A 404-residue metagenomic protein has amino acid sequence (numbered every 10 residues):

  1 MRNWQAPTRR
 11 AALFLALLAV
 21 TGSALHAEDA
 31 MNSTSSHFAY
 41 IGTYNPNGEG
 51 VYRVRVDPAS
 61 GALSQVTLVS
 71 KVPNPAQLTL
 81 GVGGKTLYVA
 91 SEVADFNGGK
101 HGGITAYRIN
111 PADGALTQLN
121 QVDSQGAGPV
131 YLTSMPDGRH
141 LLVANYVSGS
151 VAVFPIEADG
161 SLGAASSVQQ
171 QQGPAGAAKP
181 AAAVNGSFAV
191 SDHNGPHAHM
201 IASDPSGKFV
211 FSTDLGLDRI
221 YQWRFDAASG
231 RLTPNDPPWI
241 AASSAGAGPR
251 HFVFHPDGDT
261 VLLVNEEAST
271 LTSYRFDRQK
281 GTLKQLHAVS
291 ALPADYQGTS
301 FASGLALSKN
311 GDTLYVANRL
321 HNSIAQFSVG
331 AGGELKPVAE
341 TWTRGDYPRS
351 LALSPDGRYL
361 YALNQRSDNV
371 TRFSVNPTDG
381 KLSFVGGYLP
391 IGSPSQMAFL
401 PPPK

Functional and structural regions predicted by a protein language model:
M31-V56: An edge-strand/N-cap motif at the start of beta-rich repeat modules
S33-T34, V72-G83, Q125-H140, Q172-G207 (+4 more regions): Beta-rich, blade/repeat-based domains predominating in secreted/periplasmic proteins but also intracellular
N45-G48, E92-G98, V147-S150, L217-R219 (+3 more regions): Short glycine/acidic-enriched loop and turn motifs that connect beta-strands
V54-G61, Y107-G114, V153-A164, W223-L232 (+3 more regions): Short loop/turn segments immediately following beta-strands, especially the blade-tip and inter-blade linker loops
S64-S70, T117-V122, N185-S191, D236-A242 (+3 more regions): A short beta-strand motif characteristic of beta-propeller blades
Q65-S134: Blade-loop segments of beta-propeller domains
Q365-T371, S383-K404: Blade-level signature of beta-propeller repeat domains, shared across WD40, Kelch, NHL, RCC1 and BNR/Asp-box propellers
